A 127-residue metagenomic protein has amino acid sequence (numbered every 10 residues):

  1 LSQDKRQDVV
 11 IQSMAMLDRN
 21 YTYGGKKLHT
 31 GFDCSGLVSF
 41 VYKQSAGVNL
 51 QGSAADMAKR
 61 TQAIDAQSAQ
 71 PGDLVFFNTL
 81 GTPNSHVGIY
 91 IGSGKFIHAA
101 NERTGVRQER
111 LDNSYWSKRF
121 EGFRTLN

Functional and structural regions predicted by a protein language model:
L1-N20, L126-N127: Intrinsically disordered, low-complexity, Pro/Ser/Thr/Asn/Gly/Ala-rich spacer/linker segments adjacent to signal
Q7, I11-A15, G36-F40, Q70 (+1 more regions): Solvent-exposed, polar/charged alpha-helical surfaces in well-ordered, non-transmembrane soluble domains, broadly
A15, K43-Q44, I89: Solvent-exposed polar/charged
R19-P71: Catalytic cysteine-centered active-site loop
V48, A63-I64, N78, N84-S85 (+1 more regions): Aromatic- and glycine-rich peptidoglycan recognition patches
G72-D73, G94: Structural motif
D73-T79: Short beta-strand segments that buttress and anchor functional surface loops
